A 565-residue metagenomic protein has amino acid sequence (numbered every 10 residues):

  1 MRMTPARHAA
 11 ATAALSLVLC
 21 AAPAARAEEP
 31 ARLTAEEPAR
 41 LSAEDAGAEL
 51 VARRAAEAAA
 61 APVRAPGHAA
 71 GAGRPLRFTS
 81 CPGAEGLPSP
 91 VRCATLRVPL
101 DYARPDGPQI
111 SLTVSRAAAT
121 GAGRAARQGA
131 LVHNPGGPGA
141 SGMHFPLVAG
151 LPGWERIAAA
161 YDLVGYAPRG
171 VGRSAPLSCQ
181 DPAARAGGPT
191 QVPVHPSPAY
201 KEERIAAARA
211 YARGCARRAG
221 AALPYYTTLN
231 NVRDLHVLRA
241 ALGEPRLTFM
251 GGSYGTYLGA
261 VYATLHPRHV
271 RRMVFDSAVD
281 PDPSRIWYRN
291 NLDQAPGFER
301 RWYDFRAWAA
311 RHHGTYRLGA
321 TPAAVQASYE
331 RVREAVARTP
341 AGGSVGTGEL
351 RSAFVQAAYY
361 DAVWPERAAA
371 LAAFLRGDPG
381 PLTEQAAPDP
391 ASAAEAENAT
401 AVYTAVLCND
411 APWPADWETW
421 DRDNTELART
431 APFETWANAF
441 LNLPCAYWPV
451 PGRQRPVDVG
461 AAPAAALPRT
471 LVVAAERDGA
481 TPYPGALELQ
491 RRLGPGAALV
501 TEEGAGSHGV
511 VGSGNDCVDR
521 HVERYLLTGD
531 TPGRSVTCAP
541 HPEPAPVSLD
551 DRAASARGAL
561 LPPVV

Functional and structural regions predicted by a protein language model:
M1-E29, L96, L235: Secretory targeting and sorting signals
C20-P62, A70, R333-A335: C-terminal region of N-terminal signal peptides and the immediate post-cleavage residues of exported proteins
P62-E349, A405-L407, A411-V565: Gly/Pro-rich cap/lid or specificity-loop segments adjacent to the active site
A337-R351, Y359-V363, A393-A401: Structural motif
A358-R376, W413-E418: Short helix-capping/linker segments at secondary-structure and domain boundaries
F374-A387, A391-S392, R429-W436, P544-L549: Short, mixed-charge aromatic SLiMs
R376, G380-E418, R422: Long, low-complexity segments enriched in small/aliphatic residues
